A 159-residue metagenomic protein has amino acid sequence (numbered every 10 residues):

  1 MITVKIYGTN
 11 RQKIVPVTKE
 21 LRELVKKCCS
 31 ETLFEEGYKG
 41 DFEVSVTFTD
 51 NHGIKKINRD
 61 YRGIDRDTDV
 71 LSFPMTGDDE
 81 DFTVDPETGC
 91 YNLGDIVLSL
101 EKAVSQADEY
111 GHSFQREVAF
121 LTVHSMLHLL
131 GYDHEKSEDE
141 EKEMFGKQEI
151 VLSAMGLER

Functional and structural regions predicted by a protein language model:
M1-A119, L127-R159: An acidic/histidine-cluster motif and surrounding catalytic segment that typifies divalent-metal-assisted enzyme active
